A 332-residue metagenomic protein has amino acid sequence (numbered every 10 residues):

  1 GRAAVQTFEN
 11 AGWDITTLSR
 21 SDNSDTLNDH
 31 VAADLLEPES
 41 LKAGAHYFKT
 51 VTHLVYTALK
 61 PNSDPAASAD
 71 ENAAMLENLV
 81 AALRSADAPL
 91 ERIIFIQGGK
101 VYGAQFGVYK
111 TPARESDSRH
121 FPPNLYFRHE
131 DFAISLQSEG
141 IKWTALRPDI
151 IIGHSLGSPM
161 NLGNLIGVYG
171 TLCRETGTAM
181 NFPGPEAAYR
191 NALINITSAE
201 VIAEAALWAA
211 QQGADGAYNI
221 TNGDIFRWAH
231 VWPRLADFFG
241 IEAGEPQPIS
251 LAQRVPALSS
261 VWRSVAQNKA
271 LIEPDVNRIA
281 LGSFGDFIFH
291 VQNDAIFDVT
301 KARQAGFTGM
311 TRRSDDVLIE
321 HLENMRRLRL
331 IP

Functional and structural regions predicted by a protein language model:
G1-W13: Canonical Rossmann dinucleotide-binding motif of NAD(H)/NADP(H)-dependent dehydrogenases/reductases, specifically
D22-N78: NAD(P)H-binding glycine-rich loop region in Rossmannoid oxidoreductase-like domains and their noncatalytic homologs
T52-Y56, A66-D70, A74-L125, T144: Conserved Rossmann-fold NAD(P)-dependent oxidoreductase catalytic core, especially the SDR/UDP-sugar
F132-N161: Conserved beta-loop-beta element that borders a ligand/cofactor-binding pocket
G153-T171, E200, W208-Y218: Glycine/proline-rich active-site loop of Rossmann-fold NAD(P)-dependent oxidoreductases
G167-T197: A conserved pocket-lining segment of Rossmann-fold NAD(P)-dependent short-chain dehydrogenase/reductase
I202-D286, D298-T300, Q304, L322: Mid/C-terminal beta-alpha module of Rossmann-like enzyme folds, strongest in SDR-family dehydrogenases/epimerases
A236, F284, F289-P332: Amphipathic terminal alpha-helices
